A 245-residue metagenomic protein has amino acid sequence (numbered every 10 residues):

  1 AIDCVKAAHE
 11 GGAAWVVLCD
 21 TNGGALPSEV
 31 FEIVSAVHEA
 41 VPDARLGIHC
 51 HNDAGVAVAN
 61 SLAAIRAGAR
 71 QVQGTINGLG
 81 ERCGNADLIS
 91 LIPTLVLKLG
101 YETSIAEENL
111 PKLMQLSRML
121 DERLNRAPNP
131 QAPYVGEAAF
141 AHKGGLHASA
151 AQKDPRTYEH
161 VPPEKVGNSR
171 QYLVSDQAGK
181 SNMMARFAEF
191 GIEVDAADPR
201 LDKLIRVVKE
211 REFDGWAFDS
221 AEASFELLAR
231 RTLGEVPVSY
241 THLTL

Functional and structural regions predicted by a protein language model:
A1-V41: Alpha/beta enzyme core
V16, G68, L91, F187: Conserved, mostly hydrophobic/aromatic
V16-L18, L46-C50, V72-G74: Hydrophobic faces of well-ordered beta-strands that scaffold small-molecule active sites in alpha/beta enzyme cores
D20-G24, C50-V56, I76-G80: Active-site-proximal loop/turn and secondary-structure-junction residues that shape catalytic pockets, frequently
V56-A67: Catalytic cores of alpha/beta
A69-G84: Glycine-rich phosphate-binding active-site loops on the catalytic face of alpha/beta enzymes
C83-L99: C-terminal helical cap(s) of enzyme catalytic domains, especially alpha/beta-barrels
P93, Y101-L243: A mid-to-C-terminal "edge-of-domain" accessory segment
